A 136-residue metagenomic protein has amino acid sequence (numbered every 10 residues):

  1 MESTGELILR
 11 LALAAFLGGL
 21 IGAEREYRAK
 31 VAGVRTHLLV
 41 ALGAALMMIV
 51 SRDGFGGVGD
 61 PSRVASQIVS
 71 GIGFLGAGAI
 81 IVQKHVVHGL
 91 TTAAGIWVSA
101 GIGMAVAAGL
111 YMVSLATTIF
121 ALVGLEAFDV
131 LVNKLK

Functional and structural regions predicted by a protein language model:
M1-V64, Y111, A116, V130-K134: Alpha-helical transmembrane segments and their membrane-interface boundaries that form or gate the permeation pathway
F16-I21, F74-I81, G103: Hydrophobic transmembrane alpha-helices of secondary-active transporters and Na+-translocating membrane complexes
Y27-A32, I81-T92, L135: Membrane-helix interface "capping/anchor" motifs
L39-I49, I72-G73, A94-A107: Small-residue-rich segments of transmembrane alpha-helices in multi-pass membrane proteins, especially helix faces
V58-H85: Alpha-helical transmembrane-segment detector that highlights a single hydrophobic TM helix and its immediate
I72-L75, F120-V130: Alpha-helical transmembrane segments and their membrane-interface exit regions
K84, A100-I102, T118: Amphipathic alpha-helical interface segments
G89-A94, M112-T117: Hydrophobic alpha-helical membrane segments of integral membrane proteins
